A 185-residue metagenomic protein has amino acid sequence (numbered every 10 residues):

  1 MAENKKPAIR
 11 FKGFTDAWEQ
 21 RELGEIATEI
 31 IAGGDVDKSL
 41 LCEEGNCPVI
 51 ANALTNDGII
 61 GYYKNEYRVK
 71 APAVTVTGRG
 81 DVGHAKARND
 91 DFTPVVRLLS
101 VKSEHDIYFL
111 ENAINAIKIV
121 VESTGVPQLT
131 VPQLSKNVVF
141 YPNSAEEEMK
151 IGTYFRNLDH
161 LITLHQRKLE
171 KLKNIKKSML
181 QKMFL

Functional and structural regions predicted by a protein language model:
M1-E25, Y141-L185: Amphipathic alpha-helical coiled-coil/heptad-repeat segments
A2, L41-E43, Y67-V69: Extracellular/periplasmic catalytic domains that process cell-envelope and extracellular macromolecules
E3-P7, D37, T93-L98, T124-E147: A short glycine-rich beta-alpha junction/loop motif
R10-G34, E43-A53: Non-catalytic DNA-recognition/assembly elements of restriction-modification systems
G33-D35, I60-G61: Short alpha-helical segments and helix-capping/turn motifs at coil-helix boundaries
A51-A113, E122-T130, L134: A short beta-sheet element
